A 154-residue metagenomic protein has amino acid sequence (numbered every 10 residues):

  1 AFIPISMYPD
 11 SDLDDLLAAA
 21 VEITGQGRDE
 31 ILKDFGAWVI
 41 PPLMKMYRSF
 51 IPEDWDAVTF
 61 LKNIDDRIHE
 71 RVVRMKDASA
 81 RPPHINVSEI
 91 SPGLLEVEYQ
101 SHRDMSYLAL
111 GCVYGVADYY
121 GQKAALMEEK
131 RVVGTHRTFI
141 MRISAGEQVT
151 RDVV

Functional and structural regions predicted by a protein language model:
A1-D10: N-terminal glycine-rich anion-binding loops that anchor highly charged ligand groups
L13-Y107: Amphipathic interaction/junction segments at domain boundaries or subunit interfaces
F50-I51, Y114-G115, A125: Short, charged/polar low-complexity linear motifs in solvent-exposed/disordered segments
S79-E98, R103, Q122-V154: Short terminal or interdomain "cap/linker" segment that borders an active site or interface and mediates
L108-Q122: Short, non-transmembrane amphipathic alpha-helical segments
